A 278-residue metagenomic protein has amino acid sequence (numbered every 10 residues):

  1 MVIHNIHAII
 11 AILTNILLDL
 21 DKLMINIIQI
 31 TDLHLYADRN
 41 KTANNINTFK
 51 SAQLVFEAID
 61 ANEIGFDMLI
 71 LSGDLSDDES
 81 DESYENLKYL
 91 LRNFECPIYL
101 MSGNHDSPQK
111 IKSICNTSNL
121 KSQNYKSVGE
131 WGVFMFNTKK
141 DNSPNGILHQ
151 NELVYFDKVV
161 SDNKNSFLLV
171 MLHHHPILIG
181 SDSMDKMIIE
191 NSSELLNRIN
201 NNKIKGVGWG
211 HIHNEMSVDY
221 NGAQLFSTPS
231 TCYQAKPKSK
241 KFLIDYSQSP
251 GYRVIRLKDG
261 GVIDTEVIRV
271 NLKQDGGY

Functional and structural regions predicted by a protein language model:
N5-A11: Short hydrophobic alpha-helical segments enriched in small aliphatic residues
L17-N86: N-terminal active-site segment of His-dependent metallophosphoesterases
I25-A37, E130-K140, L169-L172, A223-P229 (+1 more regions): Active-site-proximal beta-strand elements of phosphoester/diester hydrolases
D32, L69, D74, L87 (+6 more regions): Divalent metal-coordination and catalytic microenvironments
L35-R39, D77-E82, N104-I111, D141-P144 (+3 more regions): Active-site environment of divalent metal-dependent phosphoester hydrolases
L54-M68, N145-F226, V254, G261-D264 (+1 more regions): His/acidic metal-ligating clusters that form di-metal
D81-K158, D162, N191-N200, P229 (+1 more regions): Extended active-site neighborhood of metal-dependent phosphoesterases/phosphodiesterases
P229-Y278: Metal-dependent phosphoesterase/phosphodiesterase active-site architecture
